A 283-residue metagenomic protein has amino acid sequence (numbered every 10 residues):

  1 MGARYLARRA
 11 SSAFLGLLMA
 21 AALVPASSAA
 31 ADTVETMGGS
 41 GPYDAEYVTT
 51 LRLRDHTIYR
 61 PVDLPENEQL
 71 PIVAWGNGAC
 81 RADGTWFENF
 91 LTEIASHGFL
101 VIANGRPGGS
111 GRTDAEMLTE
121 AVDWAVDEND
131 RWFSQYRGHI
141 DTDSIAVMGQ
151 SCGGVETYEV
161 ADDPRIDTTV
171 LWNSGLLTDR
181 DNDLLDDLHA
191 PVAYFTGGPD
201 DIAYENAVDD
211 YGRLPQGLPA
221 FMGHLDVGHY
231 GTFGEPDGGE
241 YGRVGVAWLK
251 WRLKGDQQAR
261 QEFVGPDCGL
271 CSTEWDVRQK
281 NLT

Functional and structural regions predicted by a protein language model:
G2-A31: Secretory targeting and sorting signals
A31-P71: N-terminal cap/lid segment of alpha/beta-hydrolase-fold proteins
D63-Q69, R112-V155, Q258: Gly/Ser-rich "nucleophile elbow"/oxyanion-hole loop immediately N-terminal to the catalytic nucleophile in hydrolases
L64-L70, W75-R112, D201-Y204: Short substrate-entry loop that stabilizes the transition state in hydrolases
E68-I72, S96-V101, T142-S144, P164-T169 (+2 more regions): Loop/turn elements at helix/coil->beta-strand transitions in domains of secreted/extracellular proteins
E156-V160: Hydrolases whose catalytic domains are alpha/beta-hydrolase-1, hotdog thioesterase, or metallo-beta-lactamase-like
D167-D237: The feature captures the conserved acid-bearing segment of alpha/beta-hydrolase catalytic domains
V227-G228, E235-T283: Alpha/beta-hydrolase-fold serine-hydrolase catalytic core, especially in secreted/extracellular enzymes
